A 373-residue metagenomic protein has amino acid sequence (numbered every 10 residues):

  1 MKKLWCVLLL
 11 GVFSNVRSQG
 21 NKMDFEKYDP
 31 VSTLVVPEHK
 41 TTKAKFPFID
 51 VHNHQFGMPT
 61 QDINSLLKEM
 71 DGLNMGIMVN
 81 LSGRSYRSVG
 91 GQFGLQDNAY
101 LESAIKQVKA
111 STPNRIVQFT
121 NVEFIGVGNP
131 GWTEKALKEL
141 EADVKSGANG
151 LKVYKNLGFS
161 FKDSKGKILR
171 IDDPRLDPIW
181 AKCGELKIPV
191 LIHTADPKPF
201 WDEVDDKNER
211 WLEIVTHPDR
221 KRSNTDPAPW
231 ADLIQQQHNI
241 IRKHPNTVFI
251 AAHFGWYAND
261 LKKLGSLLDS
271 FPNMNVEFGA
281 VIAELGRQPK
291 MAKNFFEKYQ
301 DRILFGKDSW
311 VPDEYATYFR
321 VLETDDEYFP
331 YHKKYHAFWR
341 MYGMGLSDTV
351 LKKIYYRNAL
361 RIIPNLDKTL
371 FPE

Functional and structural regions predicted by a protein language model:
L4-V12: Sec-dependent N-terminal signal peptides
Q19-N114: An N-terminally biased module of ancient metal coordination in phosphate/nucleic-acid-related enzymes
G20, H39, G94-R220, P272: Active-site gating/metal-coordination segments in enzymes
D24-K27, K45, K162, K198-N224 (+2 more regions): Active-site gating loops and adjacent loop-to-helix segments of metal-dependent hydrolytic enzymes
I49-N53, I77-N80, I116-T120, L151-V153 (+4 more regions): Hydrophobic faces of well-ordered beta-strands that scaffold small-molecule active sites in alpha/beta enzyme cores
H54-I63, R84-Y100, I125-E134, F161 (+4 more regions): Acidic-and-aromatic substrate-binding clefts and catalytic sites of carbohydrate-active enzymes
P59-T60, L67, T225, W230-E373: H/E-rich (His + Asp/Glu) clusters that bind or coordinate divalent metals
I63-L67, L101-K106, A136-L140, L176 (+4 more regions): Generic structural signal for well-ordered alpha-helices, preferentially at hydrophobic/aromatic core positions
